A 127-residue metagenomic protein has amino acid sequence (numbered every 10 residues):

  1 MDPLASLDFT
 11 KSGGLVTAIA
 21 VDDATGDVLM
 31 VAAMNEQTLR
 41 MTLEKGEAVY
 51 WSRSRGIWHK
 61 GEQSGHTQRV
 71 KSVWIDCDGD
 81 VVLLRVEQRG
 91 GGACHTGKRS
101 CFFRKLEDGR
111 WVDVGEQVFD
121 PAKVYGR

Functional and structural regions predicted by a protein language model:
D2-L15, V21-L29, M34-R127: C-terminal binding/interaction regions
